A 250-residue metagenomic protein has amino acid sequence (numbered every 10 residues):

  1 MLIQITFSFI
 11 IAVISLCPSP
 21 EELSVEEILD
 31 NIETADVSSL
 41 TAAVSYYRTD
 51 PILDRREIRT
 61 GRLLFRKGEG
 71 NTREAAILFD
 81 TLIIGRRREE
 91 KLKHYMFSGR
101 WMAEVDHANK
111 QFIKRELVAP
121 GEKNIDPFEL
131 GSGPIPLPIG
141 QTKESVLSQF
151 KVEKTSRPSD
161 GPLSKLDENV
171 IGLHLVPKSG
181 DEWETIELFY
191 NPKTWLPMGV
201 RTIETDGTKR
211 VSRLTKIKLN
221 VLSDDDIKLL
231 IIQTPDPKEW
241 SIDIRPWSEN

Functional and structural regions predicted by a protein language model:
M1-T6: Bacterial N-terminal signal peptides that target proteins for export
F9-S19: Hydrophobic h-region of N-terminal signal peptides that target proteins for export in Gram-negative bacteria
C17, A108, S156-N169, P177-T185 (+1 more regions): Non-transmembrane domains of secretory- and envelope-associated proteins
E21-E27, T41, R56, R88-I171 (+3 more regions): Flexible, processing/modification-adjacent segments and terminal tails in exported/periplasmic/extracellular proteins
L23-N109: N-terminal mature ectodomain segment of secretory-pathway/periplasmic proteins
I58-R62, L92-H94, F112-K114, T185-E187 (+1 more regions): Well-ordered beta-strand positions in beta-sheet-rich domains
G70-T72, A103, G121-G131, K193-M198 (+1 more regions): Short, surface-exposed linear segments at secondary-structure transitions and domain or protein termini
I77-R87, N109-K110, A119-P120, T202-T208 (+1 more regions): Short, solvent-exposed aromatic-acidic interface loops
